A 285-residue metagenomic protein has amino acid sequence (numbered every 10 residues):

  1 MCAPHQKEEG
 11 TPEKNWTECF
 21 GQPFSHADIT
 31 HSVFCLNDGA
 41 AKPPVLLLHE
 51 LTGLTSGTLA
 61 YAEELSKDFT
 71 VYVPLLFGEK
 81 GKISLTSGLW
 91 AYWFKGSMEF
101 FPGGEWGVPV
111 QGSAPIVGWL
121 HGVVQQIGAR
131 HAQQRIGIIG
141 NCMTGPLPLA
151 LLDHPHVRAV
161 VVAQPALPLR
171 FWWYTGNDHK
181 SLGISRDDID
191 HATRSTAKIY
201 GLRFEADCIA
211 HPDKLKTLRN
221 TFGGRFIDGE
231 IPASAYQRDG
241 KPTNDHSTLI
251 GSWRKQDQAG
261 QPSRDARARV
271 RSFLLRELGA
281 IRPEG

Functional and structural regions predicted by a protein language model:
H5-Q133: Serine-hydrolase catalytic machinery in alpha/beta-hydrolase-like enzymes
E63-L65, L151-H156, R219-T221: Short, surface-exposed basic-aromatic patches at helix termini and helix-loop junctions that form
P74, A163, L202: The conserved SAM/SAH-binding core of class I Rossmann-like methyltransferase domains, concentrating on the hydrophobic
L76-G78, P165, A233: Active-site loop/turn elements of alpha/beta-hydrolase fold enzymes, especially the short glycine-/histidine-rich
I83-S84, R170-T175, R238-G240: Short, charged, surface-exposed secondary-structure boundary motifs
Q125-K180: Primarily recognizes the serine-hydrolase "nucleophile elbow" in alpha/beta-hydrolase and SGNH/GDSL folds
P168-P232: The feature captures the conserved acid-bearing segment of alpha/beta-hydrolase catalytic domains
R225-G285: C-terminal catalytic histidine-bearing segment of alpha/beta-hydrolase fold enzymes
